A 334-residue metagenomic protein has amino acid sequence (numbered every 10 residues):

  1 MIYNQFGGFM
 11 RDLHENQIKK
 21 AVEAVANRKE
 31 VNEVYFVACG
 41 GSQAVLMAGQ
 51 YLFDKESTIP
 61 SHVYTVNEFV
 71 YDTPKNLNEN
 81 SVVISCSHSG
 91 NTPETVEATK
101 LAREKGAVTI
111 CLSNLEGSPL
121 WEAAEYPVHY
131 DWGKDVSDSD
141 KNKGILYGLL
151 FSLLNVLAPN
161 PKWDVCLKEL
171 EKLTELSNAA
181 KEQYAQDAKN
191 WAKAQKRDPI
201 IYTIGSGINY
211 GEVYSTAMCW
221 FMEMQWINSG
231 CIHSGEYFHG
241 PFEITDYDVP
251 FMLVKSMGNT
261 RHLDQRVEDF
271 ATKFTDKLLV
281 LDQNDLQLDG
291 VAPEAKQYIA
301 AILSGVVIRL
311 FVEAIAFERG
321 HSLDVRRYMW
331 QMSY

Functional and structural regions predicted by a protein language model:
I2-E33, K134, F151-I232, R327-Y334: Active-site phosphate/pyrophosphate-binding segments
L13-N16, G40-A44, A48, G90 (+9 more regions): Conserved active-site and cofactor/substrate-binding residues in soluble primary-metabolism enzymes
K20, F69-T73, N190, E236-P241: Short acidic active-site motifs
A26, E30-W163, E169, V254-N284: Glycine-rich phosphate-binding loops that contact phosphosugars or nucleotide phosphates
N78-E79, K143-G148, D246-Y247, V291-I299: Short, surface-exposed amphipathic charged segments that create phosphate/polyanion-binding patches used for binding
S118-E125, I244-D246, L288-V291: Short loop/helix-cap segments at secondary-structure boundaries that form the rim of catalytic
G211-L278: Internal helical hairpin/lid segments
N284-L323: Structured C-terminal subdomain patch of bacterial secreted/periplasmic proteins
